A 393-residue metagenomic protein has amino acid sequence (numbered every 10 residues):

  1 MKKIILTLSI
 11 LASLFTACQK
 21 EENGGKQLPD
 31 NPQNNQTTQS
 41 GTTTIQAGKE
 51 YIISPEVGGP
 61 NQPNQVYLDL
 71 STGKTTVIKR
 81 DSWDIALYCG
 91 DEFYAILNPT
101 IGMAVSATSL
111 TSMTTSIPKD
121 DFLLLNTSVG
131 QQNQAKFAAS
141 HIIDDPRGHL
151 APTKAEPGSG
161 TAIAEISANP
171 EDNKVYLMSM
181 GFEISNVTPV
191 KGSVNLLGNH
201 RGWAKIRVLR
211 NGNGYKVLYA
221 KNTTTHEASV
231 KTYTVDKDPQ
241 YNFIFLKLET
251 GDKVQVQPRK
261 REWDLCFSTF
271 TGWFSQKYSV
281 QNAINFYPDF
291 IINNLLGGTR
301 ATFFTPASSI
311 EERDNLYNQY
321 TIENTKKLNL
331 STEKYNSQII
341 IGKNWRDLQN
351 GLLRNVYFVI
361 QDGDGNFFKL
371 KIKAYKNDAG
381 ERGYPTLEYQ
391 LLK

Functional and structural regions predicted by a protein language model:
M1-I4, Q19-K20: Positively charged n-region of N-terminal signal peptides that target proteins for export
I5-I10: Sec-dependent signal peptide hydrophobic core
L14-A17: C-terminal motif of bacterial Sec signal peptides marking the signal peptidase cleavage site
E22-K393: Surface-exposed, beta-sheet-biased, low-hydrophobicity segments with strongly acidic/polar composition
